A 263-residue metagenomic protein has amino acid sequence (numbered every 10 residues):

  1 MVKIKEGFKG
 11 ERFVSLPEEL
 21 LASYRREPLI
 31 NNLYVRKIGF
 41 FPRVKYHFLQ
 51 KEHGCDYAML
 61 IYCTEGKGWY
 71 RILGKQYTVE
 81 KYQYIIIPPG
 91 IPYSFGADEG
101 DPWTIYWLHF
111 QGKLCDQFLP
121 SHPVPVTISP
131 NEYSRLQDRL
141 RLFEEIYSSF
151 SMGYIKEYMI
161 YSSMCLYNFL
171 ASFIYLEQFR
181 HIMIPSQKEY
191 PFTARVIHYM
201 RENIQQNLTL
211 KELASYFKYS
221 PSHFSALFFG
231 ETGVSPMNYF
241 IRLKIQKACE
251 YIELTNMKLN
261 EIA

Functional and structural regions predicted by a protein language model:
M1-Y34, K51, I128, S149 (+2 more regions): A short, N-terminal "cap"/entry segment at the start of jelly-roll beta-barrel domains of the cupin/DSBH fold
K3, L20, Y46, I241-K244 (+1 more regions): C-terminal all-alpha effector/ligand-binding and dimerization domain of prokaryotic HTH-type transcriptional repressors
L21-A22, I30-P125: N-terminal regulatory/effector-sensing and dimerization cores that precede helix-turn-helix DNA-binding domains
E27, E52-C55, P185, E189 (+2 more regions): Residue-level marker of regulatory loop/turn positions in helix-turn-helix DNA-binding domains and in histidine
N32, R36-V44, N168, F173 (+2 more regions): N-terminal amphipathic alpha-helix
R71, Q117-S121, L227, Y239 (+1 more regions): Residues that scaffold the ATP/ADP-binding catalytic core of kinase and kinase-like folds
L108-L114, E132-R201: An amphipathic alpha-helical interaction segment
R195, Y199-K247, E253-M257, A263: Basic/polar phosphate-binding segments, predominantly the helix-turn-helix DNA-binding elements of transcriptional
